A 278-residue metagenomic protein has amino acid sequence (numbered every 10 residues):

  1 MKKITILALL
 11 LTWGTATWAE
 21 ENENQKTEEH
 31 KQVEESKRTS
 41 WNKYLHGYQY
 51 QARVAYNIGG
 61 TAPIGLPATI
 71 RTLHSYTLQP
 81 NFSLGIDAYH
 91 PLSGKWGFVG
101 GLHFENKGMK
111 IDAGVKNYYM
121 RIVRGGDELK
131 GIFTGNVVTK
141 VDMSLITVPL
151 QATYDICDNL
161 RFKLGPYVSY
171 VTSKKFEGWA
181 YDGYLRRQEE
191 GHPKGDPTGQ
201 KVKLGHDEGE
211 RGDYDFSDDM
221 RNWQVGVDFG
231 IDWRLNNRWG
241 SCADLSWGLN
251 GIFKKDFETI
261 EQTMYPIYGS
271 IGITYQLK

Functional and structural regions predicted by a protein language model:
M1-L45, K278: Cleavable N-terminal export/targeting peptides
L45, P91-S93, C157, N236-R238 (+1 more regions): Outer-membrane beta-barrel channels and translocator barrels
Y48-Y50, P80-I86, I146-L150, V225-F229 (+1 more regions): Hydrophobic, lipid-facing positions within transmembrane beta-strands of outer-membrane proteins
Y50-V54, G100-L102, L150, L164 (+3 more regions): Membrane-embedded beta-strand positions of outer-membrane beta-barrel proteins
Y56-G60, F104-G108, V168-T172, L245-G251 (+1 more regions): Transmembrane beta-strands of outer-membrane beta-barrel pores
G60-Q79, K107-M143, V171-N222, G251-Y268: Extracellular/periplasm-exposed beta-strand and loop segments of Gram-negative cell-envelope proteins, dominated by
K95-F98, N159-F162, N237-A243: Repeated loop/turn-to-beta-strand initiation elements of outer-membrane beta-barrel proteins
W233-N237, Y265-K278: Outer-membrane beta-barrel "beta-signal"
